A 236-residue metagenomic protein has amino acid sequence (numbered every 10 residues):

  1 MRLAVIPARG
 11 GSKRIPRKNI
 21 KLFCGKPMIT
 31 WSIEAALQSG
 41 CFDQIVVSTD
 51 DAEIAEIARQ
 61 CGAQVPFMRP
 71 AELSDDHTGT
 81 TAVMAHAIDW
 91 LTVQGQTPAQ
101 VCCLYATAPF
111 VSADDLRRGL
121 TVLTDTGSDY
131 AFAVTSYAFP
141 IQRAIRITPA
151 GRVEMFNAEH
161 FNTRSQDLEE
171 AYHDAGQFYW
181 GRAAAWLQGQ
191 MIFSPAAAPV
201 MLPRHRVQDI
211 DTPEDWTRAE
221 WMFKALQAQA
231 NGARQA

Functional and structural regions predicted by a protein language model:
M1-S48: N-terminal glycine-rich phosphate-binding loop and ensuing alpha1 helix
C41, C61-A63, P149: Short, structured coil segments at secondary-structure junctions
F42, Q96-P98, G127-S128: Short, high-confidence coil segments that cap the C-terminus of an alpha-helix and link into the following beta-strand
E53-V101, V111, R118: Short phosphate-binding loop-to-helix
A82, P109-A196, M201: Conserved core of the sugar-phosphate nucleotidyltransferase
L104: Catalytic metal- and UDP-sugar-binding loop of GT-A-like glycosyltransferases, i.e., residues flanking the conserved
P199-M201, R206-A236: Hydrophobic helical membrane-anchoring modules
